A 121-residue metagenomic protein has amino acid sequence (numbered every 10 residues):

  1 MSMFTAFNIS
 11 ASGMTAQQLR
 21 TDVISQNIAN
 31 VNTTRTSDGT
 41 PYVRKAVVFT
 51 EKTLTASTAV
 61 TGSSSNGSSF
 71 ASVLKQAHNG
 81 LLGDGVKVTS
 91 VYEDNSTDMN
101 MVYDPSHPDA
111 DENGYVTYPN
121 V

Functional and structural regions predicted by a protein language model:
M1-V121: Amphipathic alpha-helical polymerization modules
